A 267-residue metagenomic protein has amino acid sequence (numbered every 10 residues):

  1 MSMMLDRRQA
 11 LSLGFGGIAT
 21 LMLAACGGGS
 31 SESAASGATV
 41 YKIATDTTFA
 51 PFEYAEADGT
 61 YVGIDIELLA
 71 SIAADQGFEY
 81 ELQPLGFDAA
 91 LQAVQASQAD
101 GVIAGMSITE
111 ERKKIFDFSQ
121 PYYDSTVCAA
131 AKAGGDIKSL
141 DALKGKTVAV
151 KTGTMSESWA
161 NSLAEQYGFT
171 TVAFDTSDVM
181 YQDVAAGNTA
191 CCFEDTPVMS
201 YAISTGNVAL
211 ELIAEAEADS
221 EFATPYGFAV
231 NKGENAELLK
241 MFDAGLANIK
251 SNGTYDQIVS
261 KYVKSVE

Functional and structural regions predicted by a protein language model:
S2-I18: N-terminal secretory signal peptides and thylakoid transit peptides that target proteins across membranes
M22-A25: C-terminal motif of bacterial Sec signal peptides marking the signal peptidase cleavage site
G27, I66-D75, T147, T152-M155 (+1 more regions): Extended ligand-binding regions for polar small-molecule ligands
G27-A35: Bacterial lipoprotein signal-peptidase II cleavage site
T47, Y123-A131, S204-A244, V263-E267: Periplasmic-binding protein-like
I66, L82-Q92, V172-A186: Short helix-initiation/N-cap motifs at beta->coil->alpha
A70, A74, E79-A142, E211 (+1 more regions): Acidic, polar ligand-binding/catalytic clefts
M106-K114, N161-S162, A190-F222: A ligand-binding cleft/hinge motif common to bilobed small-molecule-binding domains
